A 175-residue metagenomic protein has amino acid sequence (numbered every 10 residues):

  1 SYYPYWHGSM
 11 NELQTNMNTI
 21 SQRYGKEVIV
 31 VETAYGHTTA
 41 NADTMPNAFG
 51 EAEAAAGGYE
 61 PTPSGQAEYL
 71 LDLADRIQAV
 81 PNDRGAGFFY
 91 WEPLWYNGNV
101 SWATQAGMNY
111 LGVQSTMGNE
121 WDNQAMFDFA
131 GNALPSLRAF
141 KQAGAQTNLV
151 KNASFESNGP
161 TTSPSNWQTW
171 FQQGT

Functional and structural regions predicted by a protein language model:
S1-T39, D43-G50: Aromatic- and acid-rich polysaccharide-binding/catalytic face of secreted or lumenal carbohydrate-active enzymes
W6, W91, W95, W167-W170: Tryptophan-centered motif/residue detector
M10-N11, V100, W167: Short linear functional motifs in flexible/disordered or boundary regions
T19, T38-Y69, R76, V80-R84 (+1 more regions): Aromatic-rich peripheral "rim/lid" segments of glycoside hydrolase catalytic domains that contact and position glycan
E32, E92, E156: Acidic-residue sensor for enzyme active/binding pockets
A145-T175: Extracellular and organelle-lumenal recognition/adhesion modules and their flexible linkers in secreted
